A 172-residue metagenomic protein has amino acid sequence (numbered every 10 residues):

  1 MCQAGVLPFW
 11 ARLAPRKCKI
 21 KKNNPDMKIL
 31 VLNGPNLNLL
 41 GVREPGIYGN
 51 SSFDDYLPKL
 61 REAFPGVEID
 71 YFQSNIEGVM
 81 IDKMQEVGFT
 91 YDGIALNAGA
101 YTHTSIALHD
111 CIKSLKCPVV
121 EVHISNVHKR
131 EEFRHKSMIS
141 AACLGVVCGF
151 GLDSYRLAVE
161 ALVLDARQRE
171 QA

Functional and structural regions predicted by a protein language model:
D26-I29: Extreme N-terminal starter segment of soluble prokaryotic enzymes
L39-D54: Glycine- and acidic-residue-enriched helix-capping/strand-helix junction motifs
D70-G78: Short beta->alpha junction loops
V87-I94: Short acidic/histidine-rich motifs immediately flanking catalytic phosphotransfer sites in two-component signaling
S114-R130: Short, acidic/small-residue loops that bind anionic groups at enzyme active sites
K129-E170: Short, glycine-/small-residue-rich phosphate/pyrophosphate-handling segment
